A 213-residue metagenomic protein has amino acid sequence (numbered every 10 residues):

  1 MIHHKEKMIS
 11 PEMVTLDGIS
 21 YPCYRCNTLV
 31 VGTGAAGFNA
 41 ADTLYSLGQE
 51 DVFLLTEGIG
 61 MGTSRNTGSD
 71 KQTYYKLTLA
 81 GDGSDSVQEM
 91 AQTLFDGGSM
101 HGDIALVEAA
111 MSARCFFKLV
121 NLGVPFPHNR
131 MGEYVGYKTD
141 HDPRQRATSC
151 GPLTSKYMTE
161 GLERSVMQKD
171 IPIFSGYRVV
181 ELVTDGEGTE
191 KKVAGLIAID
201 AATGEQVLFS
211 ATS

Functional and structural regions predicted by a protein language model:
I2-P11, T15-C23, E57-A202: Conserved N-terminal/central alpha/beta ligand/cofactor-binding core
Y21-C26, A202-T212: Core beta-strand elements of the Rossmann-like FAD/NAD(P) dinucleotide-binding domain in flavoenzyme oxidoreductases
C26-L54: N-terminal Rossmann-like FAD-binding beta1-loop-alpha1 element of flavoenzymes
G37-A40, S64, V207: Short glycine/serine/threonine-rich phosphate/pyrophosphate-binding segments that cradle anionic phosphate groups
N39-A41, S69, K76, A211: Residue-level recognition of conserved structural "scaffold" positions that shape functional pockets and channels
L44, R178-V179, S210: Long alpha-helical scaffolds
G48-I59, S210-T212: Short, hydrophobic/aliphatic alpha-helical segments
